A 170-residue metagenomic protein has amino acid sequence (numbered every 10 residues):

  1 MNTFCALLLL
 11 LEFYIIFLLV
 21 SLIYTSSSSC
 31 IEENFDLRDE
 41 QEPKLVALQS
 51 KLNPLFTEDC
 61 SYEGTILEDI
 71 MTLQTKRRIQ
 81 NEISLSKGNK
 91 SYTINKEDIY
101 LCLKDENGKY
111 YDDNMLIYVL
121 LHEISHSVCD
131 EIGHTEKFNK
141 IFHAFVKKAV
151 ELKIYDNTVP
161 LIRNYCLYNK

Functional and structural regions predicted by a protein language model:
M1-I117, S127-K170: Active-site-proximal or metal-binding-adjacent scaffold patches in catalytic folds
L120: A conserved beta-strand element that flanks and buttresses the S-adenosyl-L-methionine
E123: Walker B catalytic acidic pair
